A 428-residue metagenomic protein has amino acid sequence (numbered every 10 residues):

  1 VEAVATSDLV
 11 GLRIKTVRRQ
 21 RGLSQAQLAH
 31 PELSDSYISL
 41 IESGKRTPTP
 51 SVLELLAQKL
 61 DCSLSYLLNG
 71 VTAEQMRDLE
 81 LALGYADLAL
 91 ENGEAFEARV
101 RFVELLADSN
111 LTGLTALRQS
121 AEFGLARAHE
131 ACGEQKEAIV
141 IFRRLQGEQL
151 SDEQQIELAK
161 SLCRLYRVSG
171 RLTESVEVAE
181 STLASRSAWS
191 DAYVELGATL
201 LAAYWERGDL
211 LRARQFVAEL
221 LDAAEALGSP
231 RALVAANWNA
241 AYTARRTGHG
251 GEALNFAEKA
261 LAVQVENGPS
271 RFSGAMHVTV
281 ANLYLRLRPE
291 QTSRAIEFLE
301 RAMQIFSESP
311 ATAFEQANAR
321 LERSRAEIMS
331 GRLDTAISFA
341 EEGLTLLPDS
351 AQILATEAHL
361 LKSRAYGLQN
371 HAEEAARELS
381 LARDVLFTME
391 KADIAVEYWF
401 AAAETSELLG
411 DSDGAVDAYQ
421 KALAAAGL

Functional and structural regions predicted by a protein language model:
V1-Q20: A short, Lys/Arg-rich alpha-helix, primarily the initiator
R19-L40: Short alpha-helical DNA-recognition segment
S51-Y66: DNA major-groove recognition helix of helix-turn-helix/homeodomain DNA-binding modules
L81-N92, L117-G133, I156-R171, V194-D209 (+5 more regions): Tandem amphipathic alpha-helical repeat scaffolds
A95, T115, Q135, L172 (+9 more regions): TPR-repeat structural position
V103-N110, R143-E148, E180-S187, V217-S229 (+5 more regions): Amphipathic alpha-helical segments of tetratricopeptide repeats
